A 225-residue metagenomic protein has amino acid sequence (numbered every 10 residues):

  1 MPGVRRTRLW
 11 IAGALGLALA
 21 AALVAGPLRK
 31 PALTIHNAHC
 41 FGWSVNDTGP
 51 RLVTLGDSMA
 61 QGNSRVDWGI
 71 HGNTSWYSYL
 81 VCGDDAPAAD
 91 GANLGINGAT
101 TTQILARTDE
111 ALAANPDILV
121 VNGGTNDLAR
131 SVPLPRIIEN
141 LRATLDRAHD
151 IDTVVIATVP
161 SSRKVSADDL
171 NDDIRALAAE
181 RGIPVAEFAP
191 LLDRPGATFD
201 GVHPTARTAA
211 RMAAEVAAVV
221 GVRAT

Functional and structural regions predicted by a protein language model:
P2-L17: N-terminal Sec-pathway targeting helices
P2-R5, G26, I104, D172: Short alpha-helical segments used as structural interaction elements across diverse proteins
A18-L23, P27: Hydrophobic core
G26-L94, R107-N115: Serine-esterase "nucleophile elbow" of acetyl-processing enzymes
G62, G98, N126-D127: Active-site neighborhood of divalent metal-dependent phosphoester/pyrophosphate hydrolases
A86-P87, Q103-T225: Alpha-helical cap/lid subdomain in secreted, periplasmic, or secretory-pathway luminal O-acyl-processing enzymes
G95-N97, A189: Residues at the C-termini of beta-strands that transition into short coil/loop
